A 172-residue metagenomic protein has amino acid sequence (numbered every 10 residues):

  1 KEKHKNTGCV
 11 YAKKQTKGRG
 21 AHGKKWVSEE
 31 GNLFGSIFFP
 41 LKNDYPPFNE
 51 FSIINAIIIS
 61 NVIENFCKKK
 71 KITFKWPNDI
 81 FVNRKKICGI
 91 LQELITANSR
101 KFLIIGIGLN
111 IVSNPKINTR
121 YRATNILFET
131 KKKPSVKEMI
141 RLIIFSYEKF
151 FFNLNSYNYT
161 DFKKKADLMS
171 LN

Functional and structural regions predicted by a protein language model:
K1-K68, K133: N-terminal lobe of the biotin/lipoate ligase/transferase fold
H4-N6, W76, K85: Short, basic and Ser/Thr-rich N-terminal targeting/leader segments
A12, I72-W76: General beta-strand structural signal in soluble alpha/beta enzymes
N43-K71, V82-N172: Long, positively charged amphipathic alpha-helical accessory segments at protein N-termini or as interdomain linkers
